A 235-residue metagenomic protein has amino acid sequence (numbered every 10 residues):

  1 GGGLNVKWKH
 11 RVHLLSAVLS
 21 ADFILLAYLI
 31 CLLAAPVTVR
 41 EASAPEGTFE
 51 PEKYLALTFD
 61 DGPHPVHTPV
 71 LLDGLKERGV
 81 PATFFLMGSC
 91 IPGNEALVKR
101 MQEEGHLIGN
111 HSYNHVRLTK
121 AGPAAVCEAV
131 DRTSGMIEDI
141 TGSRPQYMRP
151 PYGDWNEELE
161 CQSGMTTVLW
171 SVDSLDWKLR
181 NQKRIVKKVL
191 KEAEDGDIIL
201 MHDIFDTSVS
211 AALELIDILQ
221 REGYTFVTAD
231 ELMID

Functional and structural regions predicted by a protein language model:
G1-L57, D73-T83, E194-D235: Terminal accessory/targeting
W8, L14, L86, E103 (+2 more regions): Sparse, context-dependent recognition of short Cys/His-centered cofactor- or disulfide-binding micro-motifs
F23, D61-G62, S112, W177 (+1 more regions): Generic detector of well-ordered alpha-helical packing
L26, H64-P65, V98, R180 (+2 more regions): A generic signature of intrinsically disordered, low-complexity regions enriched in glycine/proline and charged/polar
L32-A121, A125-R132, M136, S143-R144 (+2 more regions): Active-site beta->alpha N-cap acidic-glycine motif
V70, P92, V116-D235: Catalytic domains of cell-wall/extracellular-matrix polysaccharide-remodeling enzymes, centered on de-N-acetylation
